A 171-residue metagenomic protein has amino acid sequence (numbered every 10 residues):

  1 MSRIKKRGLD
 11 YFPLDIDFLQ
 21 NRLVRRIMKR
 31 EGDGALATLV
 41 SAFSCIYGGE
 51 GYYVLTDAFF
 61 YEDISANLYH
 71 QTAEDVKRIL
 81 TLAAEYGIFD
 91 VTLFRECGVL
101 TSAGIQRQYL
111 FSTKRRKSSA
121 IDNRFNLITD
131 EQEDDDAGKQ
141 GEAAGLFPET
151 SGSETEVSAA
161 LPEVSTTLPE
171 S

Functional and structural regions predicted by a protein language model:
M1-P13, F60-S65, Y69-S171: Winged-helix/helix-turn-helix nucleic-acid-interaction surface
I4-E50: Short recognition helix of helix-turn-helix/winged-helix DNA-binding domains
R25-G32, V54, S65-A73: Short, charged/polar micro-motifs that form catalytic or ligand-binding hotspots
E50-A58: A Lys/Arg-rich helix-loop hairpin that forms a DNA/phosphate-binding surface
